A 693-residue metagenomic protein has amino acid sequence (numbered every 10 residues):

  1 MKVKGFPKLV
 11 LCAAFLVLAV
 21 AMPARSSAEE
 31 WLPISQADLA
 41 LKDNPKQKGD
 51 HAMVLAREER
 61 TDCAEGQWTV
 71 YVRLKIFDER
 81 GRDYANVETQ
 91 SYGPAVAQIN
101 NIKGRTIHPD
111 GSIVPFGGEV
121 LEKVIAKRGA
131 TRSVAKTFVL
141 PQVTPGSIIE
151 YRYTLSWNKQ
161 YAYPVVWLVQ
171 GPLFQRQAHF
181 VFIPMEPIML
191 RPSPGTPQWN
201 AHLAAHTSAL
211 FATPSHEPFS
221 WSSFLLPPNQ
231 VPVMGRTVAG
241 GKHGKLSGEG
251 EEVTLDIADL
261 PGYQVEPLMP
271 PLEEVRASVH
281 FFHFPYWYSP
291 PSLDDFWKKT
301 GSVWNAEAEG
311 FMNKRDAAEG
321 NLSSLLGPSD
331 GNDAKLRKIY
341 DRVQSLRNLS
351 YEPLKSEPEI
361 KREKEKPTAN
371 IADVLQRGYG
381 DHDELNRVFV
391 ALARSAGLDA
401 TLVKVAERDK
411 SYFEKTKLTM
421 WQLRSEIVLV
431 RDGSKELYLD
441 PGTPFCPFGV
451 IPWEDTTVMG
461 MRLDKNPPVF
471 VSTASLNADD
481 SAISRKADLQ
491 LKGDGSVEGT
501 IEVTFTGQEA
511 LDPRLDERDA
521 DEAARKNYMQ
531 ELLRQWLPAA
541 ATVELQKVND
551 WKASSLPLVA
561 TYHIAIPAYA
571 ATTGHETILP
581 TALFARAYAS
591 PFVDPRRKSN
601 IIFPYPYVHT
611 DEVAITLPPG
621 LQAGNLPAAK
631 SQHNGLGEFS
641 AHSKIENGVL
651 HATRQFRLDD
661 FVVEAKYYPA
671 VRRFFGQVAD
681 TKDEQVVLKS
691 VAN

Functional and structural regions predicted by a protein language model:
S27-S91, S475-V503: Early extracytoplasmic/domain-onset interaction patches
A28-I34, S156-A162, V166, Q170 (+7 more regions): Secretory-pathway-linked proteins and extracytosolic
A40-D62, I125-V134, K159-Y161, N466-K486 (+4 more regions): Edge strands and adjacent loops of beta-rich recognition modules
V72, S147-I149, F180, I339 (+4 more regions): Cysteine-centered nucleophilic/redox motifs
T89-G118, Q175-P194, A209, L515-L545 (+2 more regions): Solvent-exposed beta-hairpin/edge-strand motifs
K103-L168, V238-S278, K486-D488, A541-E576: A surface-exposed beta-strand-loop module
K364, D383-P468, S472-T473: Hydrophobic/aromatic-rich core segments of domains that either
T456, K465-A571: Long hydrophobic segments that form regular secondary structure
